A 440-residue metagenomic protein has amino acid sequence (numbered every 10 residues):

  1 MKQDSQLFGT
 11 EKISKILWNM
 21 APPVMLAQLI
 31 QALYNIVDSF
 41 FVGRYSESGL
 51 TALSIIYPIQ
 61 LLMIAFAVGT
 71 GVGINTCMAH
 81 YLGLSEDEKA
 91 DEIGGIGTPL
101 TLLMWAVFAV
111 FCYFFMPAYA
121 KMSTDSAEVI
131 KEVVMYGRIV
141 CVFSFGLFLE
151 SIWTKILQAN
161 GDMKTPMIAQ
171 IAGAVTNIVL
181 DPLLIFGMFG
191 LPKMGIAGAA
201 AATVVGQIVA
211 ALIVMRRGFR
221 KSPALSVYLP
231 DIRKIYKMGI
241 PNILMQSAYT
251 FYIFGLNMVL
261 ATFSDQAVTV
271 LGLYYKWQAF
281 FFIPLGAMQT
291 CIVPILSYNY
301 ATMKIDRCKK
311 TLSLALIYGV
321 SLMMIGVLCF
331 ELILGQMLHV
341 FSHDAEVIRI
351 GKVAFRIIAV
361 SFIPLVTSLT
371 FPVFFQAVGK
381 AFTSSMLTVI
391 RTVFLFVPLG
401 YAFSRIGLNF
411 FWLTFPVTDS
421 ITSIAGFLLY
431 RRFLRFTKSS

Functional and structural regions predicted by a protein language model:
M1-V24, M78-F145, L191-I240, L296-S361 (+1 more regions): Short alpha-helical transmembrane segments in multi-pass integral membrane proteins
N19-D38, I139, E150, G173 (+4 more regions): Transmembrane helical elements of multi-pass membrane transporters/channels
L29, L33-T51, A120-A127, L183-M194 (+3 more regions): Helix-terminus/linker motif at the lipid-water interface of multi-pass membrane proteins
E47-P58, G137, A200, D265-F280 (+2 more regions): Small-residue hotspots at the loop-to-helix junctions and early N-terminal turns of transmembrane alpha-helices
L50-F114, L147-G161, T165-P166, V270-L328 (+3 more regions): Small-residue-rich hydrophobic transmembrane alpha-helices
G71, V140-Q158, P166-A174, A199-L212 (+4 more regions): Short runs within selected transmembrane alpha-helices of multi-pass transporters and secretion channels
C112, K155, D181, I185 (+7 more regions): Structural signal for membrane-spanning alpha-helices in multi-pass inner-membrane proteins, emphasizing helix cores
S247-Y249, L395-Y401: Hydrophobic alpha-helical transmembrane segments in multi-pass integral membrane proteins
